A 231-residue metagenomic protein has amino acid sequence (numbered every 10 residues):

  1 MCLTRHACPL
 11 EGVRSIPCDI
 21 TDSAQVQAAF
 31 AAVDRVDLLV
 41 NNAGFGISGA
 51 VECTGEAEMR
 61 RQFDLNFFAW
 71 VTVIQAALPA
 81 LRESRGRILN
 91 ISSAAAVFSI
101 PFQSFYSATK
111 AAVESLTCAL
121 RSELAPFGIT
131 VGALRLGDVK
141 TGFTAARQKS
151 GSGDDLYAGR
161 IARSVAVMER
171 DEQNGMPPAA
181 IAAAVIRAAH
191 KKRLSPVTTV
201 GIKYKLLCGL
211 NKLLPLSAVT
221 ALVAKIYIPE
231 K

Functional and structural regions predicted by a protein language model:
T21-R35: Conserved Rossmann-fold cofactor-binding substructure of NAD(P)-dependent oxidoreductases
N42-I47: Conserved NAD(P)H cofactor-binding loop of Rossmann-fold oxidoreductase domains
A50-V51, E58-R60: Substrate-binding pocket helix/loop in short-chain dehydrogenase/reductase
I74, T109-A112: Active-site helix of classical SDR
I74-Q75, C118: A short, exposed helix-loop element centered on a Lys and neighboring polar residues
S93: Residue(s) in the substrate-gating loop at a strand-loop-helix junction that position the organic substrate next
A125-E172: C-terminal beta-strand-loop-alpha-helix "lid" module of Rossmann-like NAD(P)-dependent dehydrogenases
